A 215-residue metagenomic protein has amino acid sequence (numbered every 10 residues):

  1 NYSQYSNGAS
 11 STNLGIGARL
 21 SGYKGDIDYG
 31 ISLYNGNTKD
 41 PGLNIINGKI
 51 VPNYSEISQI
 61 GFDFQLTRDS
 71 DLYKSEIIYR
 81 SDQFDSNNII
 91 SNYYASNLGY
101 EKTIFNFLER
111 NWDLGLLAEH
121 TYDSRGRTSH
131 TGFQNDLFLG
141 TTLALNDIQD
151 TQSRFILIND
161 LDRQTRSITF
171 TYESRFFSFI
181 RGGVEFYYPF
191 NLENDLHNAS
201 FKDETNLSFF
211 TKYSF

Functional and structural regions predicted by a protein language model:
G8-T12, I50-E56, N87-A95, S129-N135 (+2 more regions): Replace "Gram-negative outer membrane beta-barrel proteins" with "bacterial and organellar outer membrane beta-barrel
T12-I16, L33-N37, E56-I60, I77-S81 (+6 more regions): Transmembrane beta-barrel architecture of outer-membrane proteins
A18-G22, F62-L66, L98-K102, L139-L143 (+3 more regions): Residues on the lipid-exposed face of transmembrane beta-strands in outer-membrane beta-barrel proteins
G22-D26, S70, F105-L114, N146-Q152 (+1 more regions): Short loop/turn motifs that connect adjacent beta-strands in outer-membrane beta-barrel proteins
Y29, T38-N44, D82-N87, R125-S129 (+2 more regions): Outer-membrane beta-barrel proteins
Y54-T128: Long, well-ordered mid-to-C-terminal structural blocks that present hydrophobic/aromatic surfaces
S75-S81, L116-S124, Q149-L161, G182-P189: Transmembrane beta-strand segments that form the barrel wall of outer-membrane beta-barrel proteins
F201-F215: Outer-membrane beta-barrel "beta-signal"
